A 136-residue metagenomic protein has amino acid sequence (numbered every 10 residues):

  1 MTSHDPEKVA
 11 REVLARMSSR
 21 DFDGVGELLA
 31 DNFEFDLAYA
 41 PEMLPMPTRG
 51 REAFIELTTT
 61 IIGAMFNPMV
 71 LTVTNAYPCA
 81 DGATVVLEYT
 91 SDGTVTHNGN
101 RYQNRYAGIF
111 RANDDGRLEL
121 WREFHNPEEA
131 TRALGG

Functional and structural regions predicted by a protein language model:
M1-D31, G136: Short, low-complexity N-terminal intrinsically disordered segments enriched in polar/charged residues
T2-D5, T59-G136: A beta-strand edge to alpha-helix "cap/lid" segment located at domain peripheries
V9, D21, L57-T58, Y106: Hydrophobic alpha-helical segments typical of transmembrane helices and their membrane-interface/capping positions
V25-L28, F33, D81-A83, Y89: Short, flexible segments with low predicted structural confidence
G26, L44-P47, T96-G99: Alpha-helix N-cap/helix-start motif
A30-A80: A solvent-exposed, acidic/Ser-Thr-rich amphipathic alpha-helical stretch
